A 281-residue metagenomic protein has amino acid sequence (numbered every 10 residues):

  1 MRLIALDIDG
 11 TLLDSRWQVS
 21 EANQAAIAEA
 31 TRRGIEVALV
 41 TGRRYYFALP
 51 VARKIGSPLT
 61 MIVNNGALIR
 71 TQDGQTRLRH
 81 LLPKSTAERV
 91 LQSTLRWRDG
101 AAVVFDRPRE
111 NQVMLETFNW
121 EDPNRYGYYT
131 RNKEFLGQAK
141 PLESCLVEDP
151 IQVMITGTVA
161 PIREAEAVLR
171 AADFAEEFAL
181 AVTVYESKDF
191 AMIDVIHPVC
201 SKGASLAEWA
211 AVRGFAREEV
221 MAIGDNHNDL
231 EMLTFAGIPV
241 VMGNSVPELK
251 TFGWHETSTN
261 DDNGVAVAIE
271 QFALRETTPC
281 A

Functional and structural regions predicted by a protein language model:
M1-L3, V19-S20, I193-A281: Mg2+-dependent phosphoryl-transfer enzymes with acidic/Ser/Thr/Gly-rich catalytic loops
R2-I4, L59, D189: The start of beta-strands in P-loop NTPase/AAA+ ATPase cores
R2-W17, V90, L233: Asp-based phosphoryl-transfer active-site loop
Q18-G127: Active-site phosphate-binding/coordination module
N23, A48-A52, A165, L169 (+3 more regions): Hydrophobic packing residues within well-ordered alpha-helices of enzyme cores
A30, T41, N65, V153 (+3 more regions): Residue-level signal for inorganic ion chemistry
G34-A38, S57-L59, I151-Q152, E218-E219 (+2 more regions): Short active-site oxyanion
R109-M221: Conserved acidic, metal-coordinating active-site core of Asp-based, Mg2+-dependent phosphoryl-transfer enzymes
